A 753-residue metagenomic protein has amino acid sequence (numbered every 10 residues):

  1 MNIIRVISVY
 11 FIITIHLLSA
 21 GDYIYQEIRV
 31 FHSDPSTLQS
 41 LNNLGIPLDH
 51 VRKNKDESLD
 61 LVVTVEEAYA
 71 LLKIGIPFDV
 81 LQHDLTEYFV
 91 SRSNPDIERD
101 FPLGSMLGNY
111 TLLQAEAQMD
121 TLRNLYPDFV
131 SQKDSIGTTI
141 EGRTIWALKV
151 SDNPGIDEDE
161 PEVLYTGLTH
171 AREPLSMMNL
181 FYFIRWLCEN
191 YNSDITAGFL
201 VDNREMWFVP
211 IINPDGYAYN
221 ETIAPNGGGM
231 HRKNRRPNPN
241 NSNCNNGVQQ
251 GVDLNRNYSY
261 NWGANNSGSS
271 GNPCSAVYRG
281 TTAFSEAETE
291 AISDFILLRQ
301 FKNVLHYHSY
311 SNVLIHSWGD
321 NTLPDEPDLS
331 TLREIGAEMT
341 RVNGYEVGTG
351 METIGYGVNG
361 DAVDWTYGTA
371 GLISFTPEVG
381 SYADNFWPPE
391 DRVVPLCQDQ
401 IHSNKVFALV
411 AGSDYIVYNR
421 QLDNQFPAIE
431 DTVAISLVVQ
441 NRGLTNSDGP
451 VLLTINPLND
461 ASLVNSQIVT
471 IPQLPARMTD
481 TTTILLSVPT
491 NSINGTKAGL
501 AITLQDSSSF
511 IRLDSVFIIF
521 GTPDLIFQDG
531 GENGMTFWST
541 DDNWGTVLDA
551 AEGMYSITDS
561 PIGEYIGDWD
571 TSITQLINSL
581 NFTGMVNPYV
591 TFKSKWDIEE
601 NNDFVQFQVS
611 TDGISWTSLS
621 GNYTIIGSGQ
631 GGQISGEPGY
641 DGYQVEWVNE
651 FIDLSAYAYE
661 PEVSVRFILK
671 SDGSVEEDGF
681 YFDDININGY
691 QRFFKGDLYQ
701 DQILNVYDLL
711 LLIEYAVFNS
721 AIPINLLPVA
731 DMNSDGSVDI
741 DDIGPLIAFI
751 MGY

Functional and structural regions predicted by a protein language model:
E221-D431, S447, L463-V464: Metallocarboxypeptidase
L437, G531, G584-D597, V605 (+1 more regions): Extracellular beta-strand-rich recognition modules
L463-S492: Intrinsically disordered, low-complexity Pro/Gly/Ser/Thr-rich segments with frequent PxxP/GP/PP motifs and embedded
S487-T522: Terminal connector regions
D524-T571, S618-V648: Extracellular glycan-recognition surfaces and repeat-rich motifs
E564-T583, Y589, E646-F651: Short beta-strands within extracellular/lumenal beta-sheet-rich domains
N602-F604, S671-N688: Extracellular carbohydrate recognition
Y690-Y753: Cellulosome-associated attachment modules in secreted, modular CAZymes
